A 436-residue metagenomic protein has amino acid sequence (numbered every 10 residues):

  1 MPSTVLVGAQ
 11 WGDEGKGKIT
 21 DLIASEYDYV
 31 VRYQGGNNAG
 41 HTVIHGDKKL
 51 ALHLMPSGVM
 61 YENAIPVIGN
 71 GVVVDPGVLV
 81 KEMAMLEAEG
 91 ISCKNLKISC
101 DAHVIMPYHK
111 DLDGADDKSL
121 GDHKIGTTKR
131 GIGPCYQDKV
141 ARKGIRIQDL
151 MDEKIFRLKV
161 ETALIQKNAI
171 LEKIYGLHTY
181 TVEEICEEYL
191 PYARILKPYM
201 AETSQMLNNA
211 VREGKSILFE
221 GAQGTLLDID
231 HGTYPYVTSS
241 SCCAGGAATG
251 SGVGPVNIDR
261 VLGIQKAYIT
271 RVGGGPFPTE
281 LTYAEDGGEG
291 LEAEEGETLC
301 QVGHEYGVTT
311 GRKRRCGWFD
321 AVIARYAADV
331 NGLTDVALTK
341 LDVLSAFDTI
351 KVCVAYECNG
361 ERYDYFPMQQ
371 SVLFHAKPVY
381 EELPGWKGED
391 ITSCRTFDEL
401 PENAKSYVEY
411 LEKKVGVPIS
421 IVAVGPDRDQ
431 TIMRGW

Functional and structural regions predicted by a protein language model:
M1-W436: Non-transmembrane, aqueous-exposed alpha-helical and coiled segments at domain scale
